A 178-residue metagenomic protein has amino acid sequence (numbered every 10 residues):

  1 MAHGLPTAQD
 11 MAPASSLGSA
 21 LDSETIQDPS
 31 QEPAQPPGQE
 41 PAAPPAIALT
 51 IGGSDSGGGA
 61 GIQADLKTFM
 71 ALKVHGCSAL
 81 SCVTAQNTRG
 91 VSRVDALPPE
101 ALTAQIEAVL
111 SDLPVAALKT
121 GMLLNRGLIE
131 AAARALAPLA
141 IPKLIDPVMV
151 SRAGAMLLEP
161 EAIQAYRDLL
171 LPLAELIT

Functional and structural regions predicted by a protein language model:
M1-A117: Small-residue (G/A/S/T)-rich helix-start motifs and N-terminal tracts that mark the onset
T120, L124-T178: Conserved beta-alpha-beta core of the PfkB/ribokinase-like small-molecule kinase fold
